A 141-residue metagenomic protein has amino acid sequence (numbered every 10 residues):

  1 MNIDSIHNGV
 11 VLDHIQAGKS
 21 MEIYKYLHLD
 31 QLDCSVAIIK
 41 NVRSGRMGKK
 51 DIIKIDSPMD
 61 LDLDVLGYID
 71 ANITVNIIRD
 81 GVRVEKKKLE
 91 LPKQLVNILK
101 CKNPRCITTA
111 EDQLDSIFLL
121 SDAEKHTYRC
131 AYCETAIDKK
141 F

Functional and structural regions predicted by a protein language model:
M1-K87: Interaction interfaces in information-processing and related assembly proteins
V84-F141: Cys/His-clustered metal-coordination modules, chiefly Zn-binding fingers
